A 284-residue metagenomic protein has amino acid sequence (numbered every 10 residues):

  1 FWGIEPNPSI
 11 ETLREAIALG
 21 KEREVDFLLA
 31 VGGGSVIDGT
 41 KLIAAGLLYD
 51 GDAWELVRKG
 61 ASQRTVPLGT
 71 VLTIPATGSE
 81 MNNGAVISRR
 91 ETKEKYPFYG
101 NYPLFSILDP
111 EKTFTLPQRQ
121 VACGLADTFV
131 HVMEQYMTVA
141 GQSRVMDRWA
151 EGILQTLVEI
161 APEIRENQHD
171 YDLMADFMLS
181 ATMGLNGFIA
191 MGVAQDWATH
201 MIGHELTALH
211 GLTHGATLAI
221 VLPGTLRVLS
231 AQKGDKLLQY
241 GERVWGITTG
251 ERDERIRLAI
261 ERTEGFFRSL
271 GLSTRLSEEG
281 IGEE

Functional and structural regions predicted by a protein language model:
F1-G51, G60, E163-M174: N-terminal small/polar loop signature for handling phosphorylated ligands or for N-terminal nucleophile
E5-P8, S35, A45-L47, T73-A76 (+2 more regions): Acidic, glycine-rich active-site loops and adjacent beta-strand->loop/helix elements that engage anionic groups
I10-L13, S35-K41, G78-M81, Q195 (+2 more regions): Short glycine/serine/threonine-rich phosphate/pyrophosphate-binding segments that cradle anionic phosphate groups
L28-D38, S62-G78, H200, H214: Catalytic nucleophile loop
L48-V145, Q239: A glycine/threonine-rich phosphate-anchoring loop and its flanking beta-alpha core in nucleotide/phosphate-binding
Q135, V139-R262: Active-site segments that bind and position negatively charged phosphate/pyrophosphate groups
G250-E283: C-terminal hydrophobic structural anchor segments that stabilize assembly/packing rather than catalytic chemistry
